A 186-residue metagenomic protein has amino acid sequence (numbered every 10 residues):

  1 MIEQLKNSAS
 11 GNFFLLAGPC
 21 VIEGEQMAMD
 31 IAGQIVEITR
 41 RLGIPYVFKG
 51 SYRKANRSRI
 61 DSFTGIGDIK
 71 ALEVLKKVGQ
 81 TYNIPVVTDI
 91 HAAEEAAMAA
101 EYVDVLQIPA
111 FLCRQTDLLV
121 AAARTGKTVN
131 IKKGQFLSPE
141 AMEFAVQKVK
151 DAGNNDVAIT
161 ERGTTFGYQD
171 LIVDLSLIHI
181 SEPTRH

Functional and structural regions predicted by a protein language model:
M1-V74: Conserved N-terminal beta1-alpha1 strand-loop-helix module at the mouth
L15-A17, Y46-G50, V86-T88, L106-I108 (+2 more regions): Hydrophobic faces of well-ordered beta-strands that scaffold small-molecule active sites in alpha/beta enzyme cores
P19-I22, S51-A55, H91-A93, F111 (+2 more regions): Active-site beta-loop-alpha junctions enriched in small/polar residues
A28, A32-G33, E95-M98, F144 (+1 more regions): Charge-biased, low-complexity intrinsically disordered regions
V36-R40, L75-Q80, A123, V146-K150 (+1 more regions): Surface-exposed amphipathic alpha-helices with a cationic face
G50-Q107, R114-L118: N-terminal active-site wall of soluble small-molecule enzyme domains
L112-L177: Conserved anion-binding
S176-H186: Residue-level detector of conserved catalytic or cofactor/ligand-binding positions in enzyme active sites
